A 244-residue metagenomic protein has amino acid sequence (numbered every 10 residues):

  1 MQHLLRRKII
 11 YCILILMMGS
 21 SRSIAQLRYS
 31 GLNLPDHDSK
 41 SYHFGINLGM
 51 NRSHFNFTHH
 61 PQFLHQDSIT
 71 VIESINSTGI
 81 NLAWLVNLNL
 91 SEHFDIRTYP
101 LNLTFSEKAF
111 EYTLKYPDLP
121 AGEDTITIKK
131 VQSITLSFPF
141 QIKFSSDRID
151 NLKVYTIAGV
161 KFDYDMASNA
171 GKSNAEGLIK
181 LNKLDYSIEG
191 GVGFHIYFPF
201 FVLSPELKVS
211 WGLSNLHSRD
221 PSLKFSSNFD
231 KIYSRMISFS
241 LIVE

Functional and structural regions predicted by a protein language model:
M1-D38: Cleavable N-terminal export/targeting peptides
I24-T78, E244: Short glycine/proline- and aromatic-enriched beta-strand/turn motifs that initiate or cap beta-hairpins
I24-Y29, P139-F144, G191-G193: Short, well-ordered amphipathic alpha-helices
G31-L32, D67-I72, E123-K129, N174-K180 (+1 more regions): Extracellular loop and loop/strand-boundary signature of outer-membrane beta-barrel proteins
N33, D38-Y42, M50-N56, L85-S168 (+1 more regions): Gram-negative (and chloroplast) outer-membrane scaffold detector with strong preference for beta-barrel transmembrane
K40-F44, N76-I80, Q132-L136, L152 (+2 more regions): Residues that define the transmembrane beta-barrel architecture of outer-membrane proteins
F57-F63, A109-K115, A167-A175, L216-L223: Outer-membrane beta-barrel translocator domains and adjoining extracellular loop/strand segments of Gram-negative
K183-D185, G193-E244: Predominantly the C-terminal beta-signal and adjacent terminal strand-loop region of outer-membrane beta-barrel
